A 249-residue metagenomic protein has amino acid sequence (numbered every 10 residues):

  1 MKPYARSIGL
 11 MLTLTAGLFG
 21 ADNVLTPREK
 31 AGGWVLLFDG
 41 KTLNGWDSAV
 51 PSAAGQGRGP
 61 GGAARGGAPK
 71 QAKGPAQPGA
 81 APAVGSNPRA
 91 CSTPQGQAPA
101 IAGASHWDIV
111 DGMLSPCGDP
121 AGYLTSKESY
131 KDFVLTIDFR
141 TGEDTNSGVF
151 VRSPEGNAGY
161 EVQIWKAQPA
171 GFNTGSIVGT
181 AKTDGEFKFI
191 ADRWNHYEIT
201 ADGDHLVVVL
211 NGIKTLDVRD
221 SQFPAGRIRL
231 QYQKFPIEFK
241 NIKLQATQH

Functional and structural regions predicted by a protein language model:
M1-R6: Positively charged n-region of N-terminal signal peptides that target proteins for export
S7-G17: Bacterial N-terminal signal peptides
A21-H249: Carbohydrate-interacting regions of secretory-pathway proteins
